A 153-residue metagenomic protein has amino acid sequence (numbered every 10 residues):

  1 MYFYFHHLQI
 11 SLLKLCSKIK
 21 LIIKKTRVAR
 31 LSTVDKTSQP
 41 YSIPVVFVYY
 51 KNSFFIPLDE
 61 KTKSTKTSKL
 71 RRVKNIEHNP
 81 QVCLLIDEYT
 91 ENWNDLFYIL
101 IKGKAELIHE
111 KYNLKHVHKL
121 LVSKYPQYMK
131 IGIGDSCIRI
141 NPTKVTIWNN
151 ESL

Functional and structural regions predicted by a protein language model:
Y2-Q9, W93-L153: Charged, gly/pro-rich active-site loop segments
S11-Y49: An N-terminal domain-cap segment
I19, S68-N75, N113-V117, L121: Amphipathic alpha-helical interface surfaces
K20, P57-K63, Q81-L85, W93-N94 (+3 more regions): Hydrophobic small-molecule pocket/channel-lining residues, especially in calycin-type beta-barrels
K25-A29, I43, Y50-N52, H78-V82 (+2 more regions): A generic structural signal for short beta-strands and their flanking turns/coil linkers
T33-K36, D87-E91: Short, solvent-exposed loop/turn elements at beta->coil junctions and helix N-caps that rim active or binding pockets
Y50-Y89: A short mixed-secondary-structure module that forms the rim of ligand-binding clefts
